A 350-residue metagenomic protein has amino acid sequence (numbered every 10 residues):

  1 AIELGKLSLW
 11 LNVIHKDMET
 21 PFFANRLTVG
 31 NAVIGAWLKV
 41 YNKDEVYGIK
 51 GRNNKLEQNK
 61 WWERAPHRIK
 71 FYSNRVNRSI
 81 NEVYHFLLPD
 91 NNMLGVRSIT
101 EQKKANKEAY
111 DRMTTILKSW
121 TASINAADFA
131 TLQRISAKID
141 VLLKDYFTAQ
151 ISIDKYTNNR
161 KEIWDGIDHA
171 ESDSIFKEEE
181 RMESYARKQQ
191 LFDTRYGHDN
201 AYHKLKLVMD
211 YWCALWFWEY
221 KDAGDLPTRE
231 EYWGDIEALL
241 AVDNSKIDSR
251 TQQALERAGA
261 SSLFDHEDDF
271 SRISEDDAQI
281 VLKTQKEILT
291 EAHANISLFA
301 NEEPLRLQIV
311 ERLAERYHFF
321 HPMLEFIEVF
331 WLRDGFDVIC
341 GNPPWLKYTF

Functional and structural regions predicted by a protein language model:
A1-F350: SAM-dependent methyltransferase catalytic region
